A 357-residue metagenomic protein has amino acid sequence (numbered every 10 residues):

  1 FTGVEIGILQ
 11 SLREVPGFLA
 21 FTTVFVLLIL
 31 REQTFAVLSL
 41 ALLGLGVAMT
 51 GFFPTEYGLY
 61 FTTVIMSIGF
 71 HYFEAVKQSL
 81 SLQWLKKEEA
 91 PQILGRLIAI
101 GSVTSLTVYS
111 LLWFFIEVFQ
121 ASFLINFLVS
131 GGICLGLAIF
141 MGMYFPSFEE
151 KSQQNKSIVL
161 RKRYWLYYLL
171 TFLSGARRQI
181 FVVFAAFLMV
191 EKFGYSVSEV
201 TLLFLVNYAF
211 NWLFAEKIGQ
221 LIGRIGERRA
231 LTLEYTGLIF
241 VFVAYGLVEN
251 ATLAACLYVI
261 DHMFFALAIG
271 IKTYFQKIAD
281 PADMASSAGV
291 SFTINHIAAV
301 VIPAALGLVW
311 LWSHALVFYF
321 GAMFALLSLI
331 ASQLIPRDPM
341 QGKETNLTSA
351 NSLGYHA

Functional and structural regions predicted by a protein language model:
F1-E5, V183-V200: Short amphipathic helix-loop junctions that connect adjacent transmembrane helices in Major Facilitator Superfamily/SLC
G3-V4, K87-L97, V197-S198, P281-S291: Loop-to-transmembrane helix entry/capping segments in MFS-fold secondary transporters and related SLC/MFSD carriers
L19-E32, I116, F214-E227, W310-L311: Helix-to-loop junctions at the C-terminal end of transmembrane segments in multipass secondary transporters
F35-A48, R229-A244, A322: Structural signature of the two symmetry-related core transmembrane helices
Y72-L85, A266-A279: Intracellular juxtamembrane helix-capping segments at the cytosolic ends of symmetry-related transmembrane helices
L94-S110, I294-I302: Glycine-rich segments within core transmembrane alpha-helices of 12-TM secondary carriers
L112-W113, G131-E150, S328-P336: C-terminal membrane-cytosol helix-exit motif in multi-pass small-molecule transporters
R228-A268: C-terminal transmembrane helical hairpin of 12-TM major facilitator-type secondary transporters
